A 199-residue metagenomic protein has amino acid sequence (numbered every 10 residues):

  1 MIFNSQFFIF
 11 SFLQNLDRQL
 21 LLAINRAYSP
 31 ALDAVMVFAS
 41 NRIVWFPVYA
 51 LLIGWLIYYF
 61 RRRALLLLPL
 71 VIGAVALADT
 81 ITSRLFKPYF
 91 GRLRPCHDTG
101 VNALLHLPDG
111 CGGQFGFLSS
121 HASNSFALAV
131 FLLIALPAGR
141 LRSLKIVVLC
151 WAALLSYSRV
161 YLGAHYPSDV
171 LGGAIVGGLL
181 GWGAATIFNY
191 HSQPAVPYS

Functional and structural regions predicted by a protein language model:
M1-Y49, T82-G113: N-terminal transmembrane-helix/juxtamembrane module of multi-pass inner/ER membrane proteins
A27, A31, Y59, R63 (+5 more regions): Membrane-interface elements of multi-pass transporters and channels
V37-N41, L70-V71, G173: Alpha-helical transmembrane segments of multi-pass integral membrane proteins
S40-F60, H121-L132: Hydrophobic alpha-helical transmembrane segments
R42-F46, A64-P69, R142-K145, P167-S168: Short, aromatic-rich membrane-interface segments at the entry and exit of alpha-helical transmembrane domains
L52, L77, I81-F86, L180-F188: Alpha-helical membrane-inserting segments
I53-T82, K145: Interfacial segments of alpha-helical transmembrane regions
H106-S199: Membrane-embedded catalytic cores of phosphoryl/pyrophosphoryl-handling enzymes
